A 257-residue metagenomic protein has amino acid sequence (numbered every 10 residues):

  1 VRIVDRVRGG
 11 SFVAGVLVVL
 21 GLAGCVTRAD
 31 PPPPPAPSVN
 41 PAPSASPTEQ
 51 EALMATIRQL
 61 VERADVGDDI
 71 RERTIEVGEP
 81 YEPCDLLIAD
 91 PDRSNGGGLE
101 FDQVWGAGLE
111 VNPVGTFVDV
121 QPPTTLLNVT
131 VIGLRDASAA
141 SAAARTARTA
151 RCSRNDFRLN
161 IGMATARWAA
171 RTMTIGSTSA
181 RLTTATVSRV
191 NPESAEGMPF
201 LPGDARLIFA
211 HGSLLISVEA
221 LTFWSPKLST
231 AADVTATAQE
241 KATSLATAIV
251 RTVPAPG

Functional and structural regions predicted by a protein language model:
R2-G15: Bacterial N-terminal signal peptides that target proteins for export
G21-G24: C-terminal motif of bacterial Sec signal peptides marking the signal peptidase cleavage site
V26-R28: Bacterial signal peptide processing site
P31: Short, non-ligating residues that shape and space the ligands of small metal-coordination modules and catalytic
P34-R58: Post-signal peptide N-terminal segment of mature Sec-exported envelope proteins
R58-L60, G67-H211, L221-T222, L228-S229 (+4 more regions): A small/polar (G/S/T-enriched), proline-flanked helix-loop surface module common in exported/cell-envelope proteins
L215-S217: Short hydrophobic-aromatic micro-motifs
